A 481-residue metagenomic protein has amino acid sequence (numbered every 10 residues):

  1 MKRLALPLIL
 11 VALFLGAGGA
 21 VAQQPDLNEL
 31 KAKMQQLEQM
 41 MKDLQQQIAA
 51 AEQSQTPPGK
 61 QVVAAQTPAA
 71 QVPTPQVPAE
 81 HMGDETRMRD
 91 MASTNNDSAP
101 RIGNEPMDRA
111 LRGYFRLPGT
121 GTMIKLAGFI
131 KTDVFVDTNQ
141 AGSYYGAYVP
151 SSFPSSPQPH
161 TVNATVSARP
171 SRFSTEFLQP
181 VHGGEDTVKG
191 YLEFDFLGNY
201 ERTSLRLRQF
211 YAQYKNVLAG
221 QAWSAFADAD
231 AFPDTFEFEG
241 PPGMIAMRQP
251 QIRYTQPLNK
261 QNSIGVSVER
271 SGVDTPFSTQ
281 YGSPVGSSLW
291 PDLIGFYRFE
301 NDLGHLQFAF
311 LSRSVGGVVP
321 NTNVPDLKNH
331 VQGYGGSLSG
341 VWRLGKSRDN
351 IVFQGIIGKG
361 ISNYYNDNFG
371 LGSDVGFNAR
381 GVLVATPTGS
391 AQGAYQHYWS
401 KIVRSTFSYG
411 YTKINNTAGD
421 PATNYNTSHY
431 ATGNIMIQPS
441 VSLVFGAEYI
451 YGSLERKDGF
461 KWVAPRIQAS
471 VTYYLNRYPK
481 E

Functional and structural regions predicted by a protein language model:
P7-G16: Bacterial N-terminal signal peptides
A22-T138, S143, E481: N-terminal periplasmic/intermembrane-space "pro-region" immediately following the signal or transit peptide
A110-G146, P150-D274, S287-H305, W342-I357 (+1 more regions): Outer membrane beta-barrel
V162-T165, E201-S204, G240-A246, S283-L289 (+5 more regions): Replace "Gram-negative outer membrane beta-barrel proteins" with "bacterial and organellar outer membrane beta-barrel
S171, T175, F210, I252 (+6 more regions): Membrane-embedded beta-strands of outer-membrane beta-barrel proteins, especially the hydrophobic/small aromatic
T187-G198, V268-R270, F308-S314, R404-T417 (+1 more regions): Transmembrane beta-strand segments that form the barrel wall of outer-membrane beta-barrel proteins
E300-Y425, E481: Detector for outer-membrane/organellar transmembrane beta-barrel domains, recognizing the amphipathic beta-strand
I437, V463-E481: Outer-membrane beta-barrel "beta-signal"
